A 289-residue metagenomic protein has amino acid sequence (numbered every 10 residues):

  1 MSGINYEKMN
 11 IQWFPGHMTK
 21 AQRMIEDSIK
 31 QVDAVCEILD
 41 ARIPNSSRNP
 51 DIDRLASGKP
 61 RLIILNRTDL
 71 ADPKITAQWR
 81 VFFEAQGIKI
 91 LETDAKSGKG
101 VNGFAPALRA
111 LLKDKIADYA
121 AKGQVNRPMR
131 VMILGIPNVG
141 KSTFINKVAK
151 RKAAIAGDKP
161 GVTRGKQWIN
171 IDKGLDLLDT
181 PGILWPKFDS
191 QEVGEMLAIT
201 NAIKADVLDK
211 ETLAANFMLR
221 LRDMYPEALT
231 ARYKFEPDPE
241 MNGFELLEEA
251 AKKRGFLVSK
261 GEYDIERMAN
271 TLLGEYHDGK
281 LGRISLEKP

Functional and structural regions predicted by a protein language model:
S2-A34, R42-D51, L55-R61, T68 (+3 more regions): Helix-rich effector regions associated with P-loop NTPase G domains
E37, I63-L65, I133: Structural beta-sheet core signal
P50-D53, A77-R80, A105-A107, N146-V148 (+1 more regions): Short, glycine/charged-enriched secondary-structure capping and boundary segments
D69-L134, A153, F256-L257, Y263: Canonical P-loop GTPase G-domain recognition
A95, I145, L175-L178: Conserved active-site beta-strand-loop modules that form the wall/rim of enzyme catalytic pockets and either contain
G103, A107, T143, N216 (+1 more regions): Alpha-helical scaffold segments in soluble metabolic enzymes
K115-Y119, N146, K152-D158, M224-L229: Short, structured loop/turn "capping" segments at alpha-beta junctions
R130-K150, A154, T180: Glycine-rich phosphate-binding P-loop
